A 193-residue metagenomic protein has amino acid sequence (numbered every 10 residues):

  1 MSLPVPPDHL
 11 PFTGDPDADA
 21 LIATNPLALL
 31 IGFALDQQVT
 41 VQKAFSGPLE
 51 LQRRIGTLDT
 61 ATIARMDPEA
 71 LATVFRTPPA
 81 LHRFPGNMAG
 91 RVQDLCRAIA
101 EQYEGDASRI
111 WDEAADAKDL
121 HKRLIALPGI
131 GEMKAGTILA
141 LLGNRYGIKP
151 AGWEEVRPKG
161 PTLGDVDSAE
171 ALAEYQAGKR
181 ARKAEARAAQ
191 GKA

Functional and structural regions predicted by a protein language model:
M1-D19, T24, A117-I125, E132-A193: C-terminal accessory module of base-excision DNA glycosylases/AP lyases that mediates lesion recognition and DNA
A18-A28, Q38-V39, H82-N87: Structural motif
L30-A34: Short, aromatic/basic-rich helix-turn unit that serves as a nucleic-acid recognition element
V39-K43, G56, A100-Y103, Y146-G147: Short alpha-helix boundary/capping elements
F45-L51: Short Gly/aromatic-enriched secondary-structure transition segments
R54-A126: Alpha-helical ds-nucleic-acid-binding substructure associated with the helix-hairpin-helix region of base-excision DNA
